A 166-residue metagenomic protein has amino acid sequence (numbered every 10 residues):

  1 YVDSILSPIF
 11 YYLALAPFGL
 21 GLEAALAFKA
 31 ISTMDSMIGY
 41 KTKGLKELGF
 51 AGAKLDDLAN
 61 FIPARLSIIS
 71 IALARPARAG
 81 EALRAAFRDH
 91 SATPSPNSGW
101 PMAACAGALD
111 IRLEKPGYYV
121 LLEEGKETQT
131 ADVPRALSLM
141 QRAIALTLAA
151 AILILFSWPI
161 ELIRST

Functional and structural regions predicted by a protein language model:
Y1-T166: Hydrophobic alpha-helical transmembrane segments
